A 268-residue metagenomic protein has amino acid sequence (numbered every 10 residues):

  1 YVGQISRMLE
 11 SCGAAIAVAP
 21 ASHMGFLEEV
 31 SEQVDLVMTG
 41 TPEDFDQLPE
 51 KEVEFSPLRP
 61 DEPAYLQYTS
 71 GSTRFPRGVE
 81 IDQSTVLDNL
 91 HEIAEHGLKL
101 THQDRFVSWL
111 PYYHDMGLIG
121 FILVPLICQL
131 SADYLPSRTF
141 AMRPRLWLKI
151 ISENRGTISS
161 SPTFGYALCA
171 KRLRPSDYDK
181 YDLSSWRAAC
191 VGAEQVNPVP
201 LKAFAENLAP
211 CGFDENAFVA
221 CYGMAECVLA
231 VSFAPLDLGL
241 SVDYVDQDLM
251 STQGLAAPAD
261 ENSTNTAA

Functional and structural regions predicted by a protein language model:
V2, E10-G13, S22, S31-G40 (+1 more regions): Conserved adenylate-forming
I16, S56-R59, V79, Q83 (+5 more regions): Hydrophobic alpha-helical scaffolding
E50-Y68, R74-F75, T85, G97-R105 (+1 more regions): Conserved pre-ATP/AMP-binding loop-to-beta segment of ANL
P63, T69-S72, F106, S159 (+2 more regions): Conserved S/T- and glycine-rich ATP-binding loop of Class I adenylate-forming
S72, Q129, A193: Conserved G/P- and acidic residue-centered "switch" motifs that form tight phosphate/ATP-binding loops in soluble
L87-R105, D115-T157, R172-S176, P235-L236: Conserved AMP-binding/adenylation subdomain of ANL enzymes
